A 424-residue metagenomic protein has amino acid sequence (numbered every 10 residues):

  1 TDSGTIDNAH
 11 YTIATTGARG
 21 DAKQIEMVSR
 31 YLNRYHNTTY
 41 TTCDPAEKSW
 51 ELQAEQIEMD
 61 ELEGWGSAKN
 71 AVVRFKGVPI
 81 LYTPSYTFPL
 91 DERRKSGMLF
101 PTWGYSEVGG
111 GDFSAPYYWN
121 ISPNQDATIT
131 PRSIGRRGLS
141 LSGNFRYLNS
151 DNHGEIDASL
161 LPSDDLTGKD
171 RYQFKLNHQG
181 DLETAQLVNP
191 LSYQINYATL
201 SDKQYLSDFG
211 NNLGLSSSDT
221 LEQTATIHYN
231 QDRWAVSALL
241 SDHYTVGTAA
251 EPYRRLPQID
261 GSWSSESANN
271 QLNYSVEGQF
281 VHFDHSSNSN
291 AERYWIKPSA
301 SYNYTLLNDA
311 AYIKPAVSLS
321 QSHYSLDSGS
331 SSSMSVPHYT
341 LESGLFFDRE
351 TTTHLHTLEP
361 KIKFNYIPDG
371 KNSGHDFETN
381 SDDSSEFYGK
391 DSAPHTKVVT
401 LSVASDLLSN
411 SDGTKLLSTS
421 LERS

Functional and structural regions predicted by a protein language model:
T1-T41, P45-Q56, D60-S424: Outer-membrane beta-barrel proteins and related beta-barrel translocases across Gram-negative bacteria
